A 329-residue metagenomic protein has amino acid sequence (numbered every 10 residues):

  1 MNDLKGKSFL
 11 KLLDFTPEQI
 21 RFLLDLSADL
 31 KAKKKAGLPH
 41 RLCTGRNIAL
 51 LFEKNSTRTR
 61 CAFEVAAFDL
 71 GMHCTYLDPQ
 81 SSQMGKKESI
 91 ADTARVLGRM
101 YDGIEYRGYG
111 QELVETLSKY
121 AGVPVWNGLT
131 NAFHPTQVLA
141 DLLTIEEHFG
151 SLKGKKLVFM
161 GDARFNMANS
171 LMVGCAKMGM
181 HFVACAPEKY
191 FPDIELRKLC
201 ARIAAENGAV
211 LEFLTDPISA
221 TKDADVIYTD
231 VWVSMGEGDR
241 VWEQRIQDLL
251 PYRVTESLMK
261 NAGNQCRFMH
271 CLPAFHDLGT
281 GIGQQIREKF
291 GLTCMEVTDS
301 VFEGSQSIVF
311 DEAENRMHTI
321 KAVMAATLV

Functional and structural regions predicted by a protein language model:
M1-C61, V65: Positively charged, low-complexity intrinsically disordered leader regions
N2, R287-V329: C-terminal helix-to-coil terminal segments
N47-M100: Active-site cofactor/substrate anionic-group-binding motifs, chiefly glycine- and Lys/Arg-rich phosphate-binding loops
E53-V65, E147-D230, M235-E237: Glycine-rich phosphate/diphosphate-binding loop of Rossmann-like nucleotide-binding domains
L70, M100, Y120-A121, M178 (+2 more regions): Short, structured coil segments at secondary-structure junctions
A94-R95, D102-G174, H270: Anion-binding alpha/beta catalytic cores of soluble intermediary-metabolism enzymes, centered on
R202-T298: Rossmann-like adenosine-cofactor binding region
